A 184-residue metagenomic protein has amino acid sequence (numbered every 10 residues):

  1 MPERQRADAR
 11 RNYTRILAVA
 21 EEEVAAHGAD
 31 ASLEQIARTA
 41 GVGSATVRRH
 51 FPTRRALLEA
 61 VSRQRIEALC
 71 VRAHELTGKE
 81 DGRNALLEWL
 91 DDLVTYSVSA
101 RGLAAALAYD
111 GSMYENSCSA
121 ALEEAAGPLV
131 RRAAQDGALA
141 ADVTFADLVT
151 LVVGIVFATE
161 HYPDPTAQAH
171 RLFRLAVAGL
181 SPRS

Functional and structural regions predicted by a protein language model:
M1-D30, E34-T39, A56-E59: Basic, helix-initiating cap at the start of DNA-binding domains
V24, S32-L33, G43, R54 (+3 more regions): Amphipathic alpha-helical segments enriched in hydrophobic/aromatic and basic residues that form the DNA-contacting
G28-A29, R49, A140: Helix-turn-helix/winged-helix DNA-binding modules
G41-F51: Short hydrophobic/aromatic patch on the recognition helix
A60, E67-S99, Y114-E115, E123: Hydrophobic alpha-helical connector segments
A105-M113: Short linear capping/connector segments at secondary-structure termini
S117-C118, Q135-T150, D164-Q168: All-alpha amphipathic helical-bundle segments outside canonical DNA-binding/catalytic cores that form hydrophobic
E123-D136, H161-S184: C-terminal peripheral helix-coil segments that are non-catalytic and often amphipathic
